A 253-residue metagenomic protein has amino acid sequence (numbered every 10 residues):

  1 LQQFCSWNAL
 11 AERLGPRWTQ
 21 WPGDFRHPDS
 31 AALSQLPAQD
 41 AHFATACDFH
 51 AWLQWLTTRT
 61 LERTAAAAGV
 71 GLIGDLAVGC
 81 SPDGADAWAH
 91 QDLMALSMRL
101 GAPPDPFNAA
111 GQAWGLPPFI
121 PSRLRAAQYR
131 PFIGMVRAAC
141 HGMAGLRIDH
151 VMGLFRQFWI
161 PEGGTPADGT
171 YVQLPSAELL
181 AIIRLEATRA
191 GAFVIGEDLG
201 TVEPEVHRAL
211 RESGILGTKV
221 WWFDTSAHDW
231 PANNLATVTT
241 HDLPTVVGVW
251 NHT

Functional and structural regions predicted by a protein language model:
L1-E62, G79-T253: Alpha-amylase-like alpha-glycosidases and glucanotransferases acting on alpha-linked glucans and related
A65: Glycine-rich N-terminal segment of FAD-binding domains in flavoprotein oxidoreductases, spanning the beta-loop-helix
G69-V70: Secondary-structure transition into beta-strands, especially the periplasmic turns and strand N-termini that construct
D75: Ligand-binding beta-strand-loop-alpha-helix segment within the catalytic cores of soluble metabolic enzymes
